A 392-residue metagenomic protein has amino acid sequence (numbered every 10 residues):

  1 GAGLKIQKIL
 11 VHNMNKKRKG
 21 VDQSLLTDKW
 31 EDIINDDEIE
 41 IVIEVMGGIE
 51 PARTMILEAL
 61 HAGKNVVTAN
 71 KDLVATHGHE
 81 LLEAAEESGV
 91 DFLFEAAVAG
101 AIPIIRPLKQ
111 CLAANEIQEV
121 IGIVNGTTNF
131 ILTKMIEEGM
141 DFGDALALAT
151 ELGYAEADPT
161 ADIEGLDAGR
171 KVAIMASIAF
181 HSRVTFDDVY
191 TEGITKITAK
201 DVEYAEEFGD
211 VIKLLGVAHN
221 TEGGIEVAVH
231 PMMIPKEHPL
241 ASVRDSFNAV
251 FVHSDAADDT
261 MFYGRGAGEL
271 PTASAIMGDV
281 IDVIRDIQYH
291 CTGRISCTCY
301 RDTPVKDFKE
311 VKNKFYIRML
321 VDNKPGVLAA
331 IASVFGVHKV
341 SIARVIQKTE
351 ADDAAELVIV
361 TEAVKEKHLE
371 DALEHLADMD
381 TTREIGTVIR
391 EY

Functional and structural regions predicted by a protein language model:
G1-A62: N-terminal glycine-/serine-/threonine-rich beta1-alpha1-beta2 phosphate-ribose binding loop of Rossmann-like
L26-T27, I43-E44, V67-A69, F92-A96 (+2 more regions): General beta-strand structural signal in soluble alpha/beta enzymes
M46-A62, A69-C111: Rossmann-fold NAD(P)-binding glycine/threonine-rich loop
V66-V67, I342: A short hydrophobic/small-residue beta-strand
E86-D167, I174: Rossmann-like NAD(P)H-binding beta-loop-alpha module
I117-I121, N129-L132, L148, G153-D158 (+4 more regions): Catalytic, metal-anchored helix/loop core of enzyme active sites in primary metabolism
D144-S242, F247-A249: Substrate-binding/catalytic subdomain of NAD(P)-dependent oxidoreductase enzymes
V280-Y392: A conserved regulatory-domain signal marking ACT and ACT-like small-molecule sensing domains and adjacent regulatory
